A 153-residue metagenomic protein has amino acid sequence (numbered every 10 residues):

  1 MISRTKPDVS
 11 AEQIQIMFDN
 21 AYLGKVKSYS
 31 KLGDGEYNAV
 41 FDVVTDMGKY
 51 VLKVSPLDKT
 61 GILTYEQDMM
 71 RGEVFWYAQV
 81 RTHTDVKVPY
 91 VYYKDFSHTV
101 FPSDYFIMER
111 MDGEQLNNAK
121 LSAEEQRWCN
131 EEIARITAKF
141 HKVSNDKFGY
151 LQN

Functional and structural regions predicted by a protein language model:
M1-Y29: Juxta-kinase regulatory segment immediately upstream of eukaryotic protein kinase catalytic domains
S30-N153: ATP-binding pocket architecture of kinase catalytic cores
